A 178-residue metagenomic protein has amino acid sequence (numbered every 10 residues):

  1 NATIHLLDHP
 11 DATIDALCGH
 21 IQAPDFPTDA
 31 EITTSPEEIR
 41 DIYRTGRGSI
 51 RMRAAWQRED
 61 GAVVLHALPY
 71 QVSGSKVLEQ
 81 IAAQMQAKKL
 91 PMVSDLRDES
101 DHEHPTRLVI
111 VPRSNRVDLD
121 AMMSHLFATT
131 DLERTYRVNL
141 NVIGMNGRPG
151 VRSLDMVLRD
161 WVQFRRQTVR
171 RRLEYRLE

Functional and structural regions predicted by a protein language model:
N1-E178: C-terminal interaction appendages of subunits in large macromolecular complexes
